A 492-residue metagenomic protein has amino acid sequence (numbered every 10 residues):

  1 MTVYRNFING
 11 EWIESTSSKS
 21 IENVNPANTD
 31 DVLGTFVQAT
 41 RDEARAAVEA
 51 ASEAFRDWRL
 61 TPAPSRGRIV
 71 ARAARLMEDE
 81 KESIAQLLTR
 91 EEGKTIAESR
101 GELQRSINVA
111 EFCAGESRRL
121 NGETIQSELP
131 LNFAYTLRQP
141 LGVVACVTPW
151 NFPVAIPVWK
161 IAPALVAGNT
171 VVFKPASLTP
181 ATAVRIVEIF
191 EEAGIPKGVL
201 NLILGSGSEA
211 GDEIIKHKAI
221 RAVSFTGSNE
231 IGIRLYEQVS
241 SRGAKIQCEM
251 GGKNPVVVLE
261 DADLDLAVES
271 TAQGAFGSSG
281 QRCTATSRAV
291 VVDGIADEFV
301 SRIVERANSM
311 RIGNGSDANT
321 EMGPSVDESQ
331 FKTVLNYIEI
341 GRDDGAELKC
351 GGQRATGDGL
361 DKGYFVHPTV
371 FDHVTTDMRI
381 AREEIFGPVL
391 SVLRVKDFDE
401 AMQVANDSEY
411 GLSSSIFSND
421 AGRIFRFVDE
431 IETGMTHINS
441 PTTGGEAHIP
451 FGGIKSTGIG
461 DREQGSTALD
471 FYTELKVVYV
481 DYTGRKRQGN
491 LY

Functional and structural regions predicted by a protein language model:
M1-N28, Q353: Hydrophobic face of amphipathic alpha-helices that form TPR/SEL1-like repeat modules and related alpha-solenoid
T29-G34, I220, V257, R311 (+2 more regions): Conserved C-terminal structural/oligomerization subdomain of aldehyde/semialdehyde dehydrogenase
T29-L120, L131: Glycine-rich loop-to-alpha-helix module at the N-terminal edge of alpha/beta enzyme cores
D30, R66, L88, A110 (+9 more regions): Residue-level signal for inorganic ion chemistry
L33-A39, A54-L60, C146, V256-L259 (+5 more regions): Short, well-ordered beta-strand elements within core beta-sheets of diverse protein domains
F55, R59, A74-K81, A85 (+18 more regions): Structural signal for hydrophobic packing residues in well-ordered secondary-structure cores of soluble enzyme domains
G122-L266, N319, V395: Rossmann-like NAD(P) dinucleotide-binding subdomain of oxidoreductase/dehydrogenase enzymes
A222, E230-T375, I438, R487-Q488: ALDH superfamily catalytic-core signature
